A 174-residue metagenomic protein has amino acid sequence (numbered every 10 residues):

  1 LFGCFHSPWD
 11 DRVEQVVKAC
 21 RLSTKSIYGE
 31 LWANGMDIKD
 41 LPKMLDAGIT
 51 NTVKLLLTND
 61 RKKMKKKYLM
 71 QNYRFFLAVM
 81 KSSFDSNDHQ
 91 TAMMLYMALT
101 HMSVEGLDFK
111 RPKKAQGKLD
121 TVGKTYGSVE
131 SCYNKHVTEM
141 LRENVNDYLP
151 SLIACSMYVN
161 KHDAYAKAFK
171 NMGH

Functional and structural regions predicted by a protein language model:
L1-H174: Eukaryotic small-GTPase/lipid signaling interfaces
